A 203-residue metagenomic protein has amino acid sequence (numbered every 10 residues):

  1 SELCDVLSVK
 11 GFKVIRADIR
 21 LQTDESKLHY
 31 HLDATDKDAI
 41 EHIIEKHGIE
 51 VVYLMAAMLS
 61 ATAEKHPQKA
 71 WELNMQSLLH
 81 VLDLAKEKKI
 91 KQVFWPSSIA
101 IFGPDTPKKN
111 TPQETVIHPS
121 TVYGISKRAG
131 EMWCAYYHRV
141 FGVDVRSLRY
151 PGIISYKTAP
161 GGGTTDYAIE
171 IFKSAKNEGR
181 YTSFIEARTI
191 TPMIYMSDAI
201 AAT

Functional and structural regions predicted by a protein language model:
S1-F12: Canonical Rossmann dinucleotide-binding motif of NAD(H)/NADP(H)-dependent dehydrogenases/reductases, specifically
F12-T23: Conserved glycine-rich Rossmann-like NAD(P)H-binding loop of the short-chain dehydrogenase/reductase
T23-K37: Rossmann-fold cofactor-recognition segment
H29, I43, A70-W71, A85 (+1 more regions): A hydrophobic alpha-helix adjacent to the NAD(P)-binding/active-site core of NAD(P)-dependent oxidoreductases, strongly
A34-L73: NAD(P)H-binding glycine-rich loop region in Rossmannoid oxidoreductase-like domains and their noncatalytic homologs
L79-V122: Conserved Rossmann-fold NAD(P)-dependent oxidoreductase catalytic core, especially the SDR/UDP-sugar
V122, S126-A129: Active-site helix of classical SDR
A135-I190, M196-I200: NAD(P)-dependent short-chain dehydrogenase/reductase
